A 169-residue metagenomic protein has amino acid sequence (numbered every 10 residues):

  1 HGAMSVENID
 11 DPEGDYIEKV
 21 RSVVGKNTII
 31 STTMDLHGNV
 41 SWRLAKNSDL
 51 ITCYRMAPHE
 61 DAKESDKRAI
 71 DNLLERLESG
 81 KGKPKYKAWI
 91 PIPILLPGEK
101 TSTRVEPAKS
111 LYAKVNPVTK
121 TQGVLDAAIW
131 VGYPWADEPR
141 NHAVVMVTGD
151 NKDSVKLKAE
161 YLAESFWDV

Functional and structural regions predicted by a protein language model:
H1, T33, Y86-W89, W130-V131 (+1 more regions): Core alpha/beta catalytic barrel or barrel-like domain that forms the active/cofactor pocket in diverse metabolic
H1-S79: Active-site histidine-anchored catalytic micro-motif
S48-C53, I90-I94, E138-V144: Short acidic (Asp/Glu) and glycine-rich catalytic loops that position anionic groups and cofactors
A57-E60, D66-I70, L74-K120: Conserved anion/nucleotide-ligand pocket segment
L96-V169: Hard-cation-handling environments
